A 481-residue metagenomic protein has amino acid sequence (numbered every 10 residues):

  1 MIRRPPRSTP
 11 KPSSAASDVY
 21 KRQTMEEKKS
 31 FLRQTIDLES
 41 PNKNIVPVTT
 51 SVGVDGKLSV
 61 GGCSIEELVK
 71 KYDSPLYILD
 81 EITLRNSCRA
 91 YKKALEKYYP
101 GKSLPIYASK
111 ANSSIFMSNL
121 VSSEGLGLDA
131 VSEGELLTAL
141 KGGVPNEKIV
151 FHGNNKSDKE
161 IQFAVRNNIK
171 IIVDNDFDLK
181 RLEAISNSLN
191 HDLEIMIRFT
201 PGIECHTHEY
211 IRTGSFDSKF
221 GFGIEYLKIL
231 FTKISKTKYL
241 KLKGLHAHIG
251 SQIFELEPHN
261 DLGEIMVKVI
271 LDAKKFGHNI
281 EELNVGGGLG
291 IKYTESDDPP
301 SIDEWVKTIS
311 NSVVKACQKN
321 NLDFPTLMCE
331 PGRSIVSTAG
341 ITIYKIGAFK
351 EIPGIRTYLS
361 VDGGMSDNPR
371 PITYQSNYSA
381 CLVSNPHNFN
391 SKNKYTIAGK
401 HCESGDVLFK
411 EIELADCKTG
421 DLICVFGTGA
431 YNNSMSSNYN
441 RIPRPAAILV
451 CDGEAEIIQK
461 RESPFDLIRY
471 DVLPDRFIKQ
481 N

Functional and structural regions predicted by a protein language model:
M1-Q23: Single conserved hydrophobic/aromatic residue that forms the stacking wall/gate of nucleotide- or nucleobase-binding
R22-E194, T232, K236-T237, K241 (+2 more regions): A charged N-terminal "starter" segment
T24-N42, P201-A348, L414, N440-I442 (+1 more regions): Active-site loop/helix belt of alpha/beta enzymes
V69, T308, V314-C317, L322-N481: Charged (often Lys/Glu-rich) extended helix/loop segments that serve as interaction or gating elements
L84, K110, S132, A164 (+6 more regions): Conserved, mostly hydrophobic/aromatic
A111-S113, G134-E135, N155-S157, N175-F177 (+6 more regions): Active-site-proximal loop/turn and secondary-structure-junction residues that shape catalytic pockets, frequently
M117-S118, K141-G142, I161-V165, L182-I185 (+6 more regions): Short acidic, glycine/serine/threonine-rich loops at helix termini
G127-D129, V150, I172, M196-R198 (+8 more regions): Structured core elements
